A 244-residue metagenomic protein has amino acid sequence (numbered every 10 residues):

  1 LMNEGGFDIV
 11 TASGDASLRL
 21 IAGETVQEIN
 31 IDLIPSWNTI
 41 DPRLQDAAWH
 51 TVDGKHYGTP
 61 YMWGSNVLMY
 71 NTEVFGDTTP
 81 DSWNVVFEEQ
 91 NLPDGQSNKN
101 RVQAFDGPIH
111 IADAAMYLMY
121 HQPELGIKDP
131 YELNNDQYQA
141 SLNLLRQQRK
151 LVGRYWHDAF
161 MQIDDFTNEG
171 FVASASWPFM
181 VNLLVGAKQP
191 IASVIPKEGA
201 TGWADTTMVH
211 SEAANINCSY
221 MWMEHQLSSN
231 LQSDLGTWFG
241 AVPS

Functional and structural regions predicted by a protein language model:
L1, S17, Q162-D165, V181 (+2 more regions): Short, hydrophobic alpha-helical packing/hinge segments within bilobed ligand-binding/sensory domains
M2, L20, A115, D165-E169 (+1 more regions): Hydrophobic residues within well-ordered alpha-helices
D8-A12, Y155, V172-W177, A192-S193: Paired acidic/hydrophobic, glycine-rich loop segments that form the ligand-binding mouth/hinge of periplasmic-binding
T11-M161: Extracytoplasmic ligand-binding site segments that recognize negatively charged/polar headgroups
A16-I21, A175-P190: A ligand-binding cleft/hinge motif common to bilobed small-molecule-binding domains
T39, L142-Q148, A187-S211: Periplasmic-binding protein-like
D113-Y117, N182, E224, T237: Generic alpha-helical structural context detector
A200, D205-S244: Mature extracytoplasmic/periplasmic domains
